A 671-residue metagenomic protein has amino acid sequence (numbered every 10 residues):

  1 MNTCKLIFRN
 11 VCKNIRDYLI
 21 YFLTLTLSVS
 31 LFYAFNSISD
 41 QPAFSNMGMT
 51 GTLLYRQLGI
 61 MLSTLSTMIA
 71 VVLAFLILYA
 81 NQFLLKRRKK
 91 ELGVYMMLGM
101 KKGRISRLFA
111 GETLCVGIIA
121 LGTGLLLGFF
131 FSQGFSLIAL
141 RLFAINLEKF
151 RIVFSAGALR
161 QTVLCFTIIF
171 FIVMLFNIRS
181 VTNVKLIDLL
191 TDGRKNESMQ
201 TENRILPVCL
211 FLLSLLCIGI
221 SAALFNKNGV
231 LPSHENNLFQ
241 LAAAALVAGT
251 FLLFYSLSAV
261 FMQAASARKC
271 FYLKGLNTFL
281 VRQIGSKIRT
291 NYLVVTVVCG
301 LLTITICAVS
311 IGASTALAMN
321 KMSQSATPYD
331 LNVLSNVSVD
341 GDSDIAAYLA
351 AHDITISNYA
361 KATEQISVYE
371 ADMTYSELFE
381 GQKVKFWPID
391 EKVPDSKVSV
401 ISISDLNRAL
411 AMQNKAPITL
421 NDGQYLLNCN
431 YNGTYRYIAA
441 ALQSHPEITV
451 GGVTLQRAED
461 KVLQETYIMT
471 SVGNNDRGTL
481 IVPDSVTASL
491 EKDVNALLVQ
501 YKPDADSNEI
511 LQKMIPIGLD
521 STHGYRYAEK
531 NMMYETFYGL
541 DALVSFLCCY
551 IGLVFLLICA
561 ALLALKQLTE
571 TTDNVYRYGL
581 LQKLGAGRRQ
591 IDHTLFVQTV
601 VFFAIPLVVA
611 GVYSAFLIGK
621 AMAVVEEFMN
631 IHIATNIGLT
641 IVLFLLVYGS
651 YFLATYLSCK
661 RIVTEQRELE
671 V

Functional and structural regions predicted by a protein language model:
M1-K5, N183-M199, D573-Y576, R661-V671: Short cytosolic juxtamembrane segments of multi-pass membrane proteins
M1-V29, E197-L213, C217, Y255-L302 (+1 more regions): N-terminal Sec/SRP start-transfer signal
I15-Y21, F109-L127, V163, T167 (+3 more regions): Selective transmembrane-helix segments that form parts of the transport pathway or gating/packing helices in multipass
R16-L23, A34-M68, L84-K86, V94 (+7 more regions): Peri-transmembrane interface segments
S30-F44, Y79-F83, V116-I145, A158-N183 (+4 more regions): Small-residue-rich transmembrane alpha-helices
A43-I60, T315-I345: Membrane-interface junction motifs in transport/secretion proteins
M322-L557: Basic-flanked hydrophobic alpha-helices used for secretion and membrane insertion
